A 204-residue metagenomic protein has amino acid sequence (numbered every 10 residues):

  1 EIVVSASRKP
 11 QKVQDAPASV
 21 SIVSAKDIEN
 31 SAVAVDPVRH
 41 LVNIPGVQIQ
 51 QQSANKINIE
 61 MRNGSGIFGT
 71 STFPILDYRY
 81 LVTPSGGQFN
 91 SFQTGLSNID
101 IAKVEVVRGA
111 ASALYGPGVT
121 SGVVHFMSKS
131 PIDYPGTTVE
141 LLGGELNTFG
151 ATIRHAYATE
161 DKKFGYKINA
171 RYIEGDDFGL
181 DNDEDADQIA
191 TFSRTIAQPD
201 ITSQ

Functional and structural regions predicted by a protein language model:
E1-E29: Short, acidic, small-residue-rich periplasmic hinge/interaction motif at the N-terminus of Gram-negative outer-membrane
A18-A34, E60-G64, G143: Short, polar/charged loop or turn motifs at beta-strand boundaries
V20, I28, L41, V104-E105 (+1 more regions): Non-catalytic regulatory/gating segments with a bias toward low-complexity or hydrophobic composition
V38-Y80, A102: Extracytoplasmic beta-strand/coil segments of soluble accessory domains associated with Gram-negative outer-membrane
I57, G122, P135, F149-I153 (+1 more regions): Hydrophobic, lipid-facing positions within transmembrane beta-strands of outer-membrane proteins
R79-R108: Short acidic/polar hinge/loop motifs at secondary-structure boundaries that mediate gating or recognition
G118-T120, L142, N147-A151: Residues that define the transmembrane beta-barrel architecture of outer-membrane proteins
D133-Y134, E140-L142, R154-Q204: Periplasmic-side early beta-strands and strand-to-turn transitions of outer-membrane beta-barrels
